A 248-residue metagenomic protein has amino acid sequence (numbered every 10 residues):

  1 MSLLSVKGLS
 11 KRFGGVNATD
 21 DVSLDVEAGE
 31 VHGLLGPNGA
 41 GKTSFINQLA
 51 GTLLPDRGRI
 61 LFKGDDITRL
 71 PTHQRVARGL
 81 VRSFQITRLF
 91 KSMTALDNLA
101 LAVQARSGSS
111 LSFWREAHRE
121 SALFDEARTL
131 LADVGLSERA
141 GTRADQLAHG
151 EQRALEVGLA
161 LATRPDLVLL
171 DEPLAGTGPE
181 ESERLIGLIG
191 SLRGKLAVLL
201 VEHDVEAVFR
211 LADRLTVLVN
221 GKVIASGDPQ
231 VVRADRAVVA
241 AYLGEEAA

Functional and structural regions predicted by a protein language model:
M1-A248: Glycine-rich phosphate-binding loops of nucleotide-dependent enzymes
